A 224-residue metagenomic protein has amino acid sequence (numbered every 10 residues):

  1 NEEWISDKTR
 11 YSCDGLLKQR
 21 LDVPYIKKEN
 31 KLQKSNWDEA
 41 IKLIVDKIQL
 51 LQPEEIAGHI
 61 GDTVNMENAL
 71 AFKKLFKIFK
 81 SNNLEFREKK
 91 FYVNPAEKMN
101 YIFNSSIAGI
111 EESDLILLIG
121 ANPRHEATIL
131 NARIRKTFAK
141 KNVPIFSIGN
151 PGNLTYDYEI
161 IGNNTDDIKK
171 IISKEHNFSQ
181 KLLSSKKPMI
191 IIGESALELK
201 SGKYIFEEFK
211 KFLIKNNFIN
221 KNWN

Functional and structural regions predicted by a protein language model:
N1-N224: Catalytic alpha/large subunits of respiratory electron-transfer oxidoreductases, centered on bis-MGD molybdoenzymes
